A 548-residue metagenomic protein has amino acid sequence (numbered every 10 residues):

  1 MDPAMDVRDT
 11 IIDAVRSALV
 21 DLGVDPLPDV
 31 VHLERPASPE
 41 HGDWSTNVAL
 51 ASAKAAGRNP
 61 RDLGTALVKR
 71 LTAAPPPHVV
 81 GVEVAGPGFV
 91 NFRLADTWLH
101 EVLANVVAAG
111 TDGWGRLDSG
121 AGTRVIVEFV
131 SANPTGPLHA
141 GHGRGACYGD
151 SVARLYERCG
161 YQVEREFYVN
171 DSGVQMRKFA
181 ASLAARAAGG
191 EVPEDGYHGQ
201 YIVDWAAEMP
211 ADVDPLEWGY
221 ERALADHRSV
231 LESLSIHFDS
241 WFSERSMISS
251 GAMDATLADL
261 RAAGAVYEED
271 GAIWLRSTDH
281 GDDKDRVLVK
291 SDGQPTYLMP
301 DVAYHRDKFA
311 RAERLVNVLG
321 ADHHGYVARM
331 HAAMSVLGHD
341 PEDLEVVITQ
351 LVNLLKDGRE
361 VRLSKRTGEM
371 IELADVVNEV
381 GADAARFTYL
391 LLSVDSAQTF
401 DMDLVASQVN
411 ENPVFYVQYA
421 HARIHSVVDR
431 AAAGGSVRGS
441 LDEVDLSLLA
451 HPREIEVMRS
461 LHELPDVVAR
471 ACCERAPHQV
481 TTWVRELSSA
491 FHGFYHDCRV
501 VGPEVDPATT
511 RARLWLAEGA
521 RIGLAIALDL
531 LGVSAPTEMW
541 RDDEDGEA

Functional and structural regions predicted by a protein language model:
D2-H100, V107-A548: Non-catalytic interaction-recognition regions
